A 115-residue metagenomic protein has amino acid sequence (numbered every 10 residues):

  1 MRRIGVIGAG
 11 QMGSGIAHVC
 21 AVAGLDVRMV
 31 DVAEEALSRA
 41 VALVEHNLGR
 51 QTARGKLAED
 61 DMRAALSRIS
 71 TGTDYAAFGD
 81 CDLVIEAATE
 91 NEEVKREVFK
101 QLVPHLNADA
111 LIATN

Functional and structural regions predicted by a protein language model:
M1-R50, R54: NAD(P)+-binding Rossmann beta1-loop-alpha1 motif at the extreme N-terminus of oxidoreductases
I7, G15, V30, G72 (+2 more regions): Structural motif
E35-A36, R50-I112: Rossmann-like NAD(P)-binding element
